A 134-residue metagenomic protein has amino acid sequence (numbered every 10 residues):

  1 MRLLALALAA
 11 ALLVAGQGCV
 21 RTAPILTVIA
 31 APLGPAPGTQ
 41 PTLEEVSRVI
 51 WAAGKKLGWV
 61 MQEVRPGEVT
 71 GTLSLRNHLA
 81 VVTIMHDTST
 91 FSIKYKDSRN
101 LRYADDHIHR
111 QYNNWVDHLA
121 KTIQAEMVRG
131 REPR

Functional and structural regions predicted by a protein language model:
M1-L6: Bacterial N-terminal signal peptides that target proteins for export
A15-G18: C-terminal motif of bacterial Sec signal peptides marking the signal peptidase cleavage site
V20-R134: Ser/Thr-rich, low-complexity intrinsically disordered terminal regions
